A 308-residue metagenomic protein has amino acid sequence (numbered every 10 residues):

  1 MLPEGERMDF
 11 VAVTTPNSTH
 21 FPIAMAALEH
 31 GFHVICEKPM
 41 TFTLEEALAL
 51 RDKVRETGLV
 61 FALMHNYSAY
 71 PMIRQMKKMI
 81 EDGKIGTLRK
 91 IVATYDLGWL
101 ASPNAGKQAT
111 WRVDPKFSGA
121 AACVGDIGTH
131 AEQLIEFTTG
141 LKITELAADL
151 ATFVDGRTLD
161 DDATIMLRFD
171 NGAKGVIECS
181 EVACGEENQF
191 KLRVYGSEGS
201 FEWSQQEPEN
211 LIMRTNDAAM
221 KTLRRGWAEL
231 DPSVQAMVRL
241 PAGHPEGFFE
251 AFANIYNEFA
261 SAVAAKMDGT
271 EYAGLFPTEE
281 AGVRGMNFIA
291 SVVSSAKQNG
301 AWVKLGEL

Functional and structural regions predicted by a protein language model:
M1-M8: A structured beta-alpha segment of the ubiquitous adenosine-cofactor-binding alpha/beta core
F10, P16-N17, F21-S68, G83: Beta-strand-loop-alpha-helix segment that lines the small-molecule cofactor/substrate pocket of alpha/beta enzymes
F10-A12, N257-L308: C-terminal helix-rich "cap/oligomerization" subdomain common to oxidoreductases
T14-T15, Y95: Glycine-rich, N-terminal phosphate-binding loop of Rossmann-like dinucleotide-binding domains
I23, L50, M76, S291-V292: Aromatic/hydrophobic pocket-lining residues that form π-stacking "cages" and hydrophobic walls in ligand
V60, Y67-R157, L211, N299: Predominantly a Rossmann-like dinucleotide-binding segment in NAD(P)-dependent oxidoreductases
N66, F137, E145, T164 (+2 more regions): C-terminal glycine/acidic-rich active-site capping loop/insertion
I127-S200, Q205-E209: Glycine-rich, aromatic-lined ligand/substrate-binding cores of catalytic and carbohydrate-binding domains
